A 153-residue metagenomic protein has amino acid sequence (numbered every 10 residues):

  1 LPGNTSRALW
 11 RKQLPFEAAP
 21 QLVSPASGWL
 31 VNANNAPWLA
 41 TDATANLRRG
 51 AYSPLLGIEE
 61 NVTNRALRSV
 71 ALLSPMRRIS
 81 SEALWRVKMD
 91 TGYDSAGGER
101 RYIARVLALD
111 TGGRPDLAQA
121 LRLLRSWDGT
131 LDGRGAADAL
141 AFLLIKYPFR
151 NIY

Functional and structural regions predicted by a protein language model:
L1-Y153: Long, compositionally biased non-active-site segments enriched in small/hydrophobic residues and glycine
